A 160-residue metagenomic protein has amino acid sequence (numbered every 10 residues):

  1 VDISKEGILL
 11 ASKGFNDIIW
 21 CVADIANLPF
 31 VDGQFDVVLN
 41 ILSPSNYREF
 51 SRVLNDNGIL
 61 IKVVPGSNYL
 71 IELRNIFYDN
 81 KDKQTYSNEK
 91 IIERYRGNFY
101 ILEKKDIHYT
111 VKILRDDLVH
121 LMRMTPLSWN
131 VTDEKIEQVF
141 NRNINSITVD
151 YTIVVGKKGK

Functional and structural regions predicted by a protein language model:
V1-I3, P65, S87: Short beta->alpha hinge that forms the Motif I/post-I loop of the SAM-binding pocket
V1-L28: Class I SAM-dependent methyltransferase SAM/SAH-binding core
I19, Y100-E103: Conserved beta-strand segments of alpha/beta enzyme cores
V38-L39: Hydrophobic beta-strand segment of the Class I
L42-D56: A short, conserved alpha-helix within the catalytic core of class I
N57-L70: Conserved beta-strand signature within the Rossmann-like core of class I S-adenosyl-L-methionine
R74-N98: Conserved Class I S-adenosyl-L-methionine
K105-K160: Conserved Class I S-adenosyl-L-methionine
